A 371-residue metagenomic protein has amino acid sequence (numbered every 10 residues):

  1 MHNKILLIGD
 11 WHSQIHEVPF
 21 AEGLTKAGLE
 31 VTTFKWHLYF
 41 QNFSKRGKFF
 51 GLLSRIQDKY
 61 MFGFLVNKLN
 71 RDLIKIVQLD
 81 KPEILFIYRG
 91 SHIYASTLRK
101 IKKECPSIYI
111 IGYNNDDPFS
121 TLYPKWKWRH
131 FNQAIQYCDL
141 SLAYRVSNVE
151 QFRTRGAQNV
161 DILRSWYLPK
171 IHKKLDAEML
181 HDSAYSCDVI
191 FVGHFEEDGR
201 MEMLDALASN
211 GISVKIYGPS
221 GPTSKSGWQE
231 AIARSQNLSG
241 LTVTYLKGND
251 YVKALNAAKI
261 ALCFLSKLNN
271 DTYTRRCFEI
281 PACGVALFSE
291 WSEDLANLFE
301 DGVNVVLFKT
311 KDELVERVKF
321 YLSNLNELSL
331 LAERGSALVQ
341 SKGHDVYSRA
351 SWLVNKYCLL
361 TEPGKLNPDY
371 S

Functional and structural regions predicted by a protein language model:
M1-R55, L65-D72, L79-D80, R89 (+4 more regions): Nucleotide-sugar donor-binding catalytic core of glycosyltransferases
F86: N-terminal Rossmann-like NAD(P) cofactor-binding module of classical short-chain dehydrogenase/reductase
L98-G112, Y137: Charged, glycine-enriched surface loops/patches that mediate electrostatic binding to polyanionic ligands
I108-P124: A short, histidine- and acid-enriched strand-loop-helix "catalytic/donor-clamping" loop that lines the nucleotide-sugar
V305-K311, Y321-L325: Conserved acidic donor-binding segment of nucleotide-sugar-dependent glycosyltransferases
S323-K356: A charged, aromatic-enriched C-terminal amphipathic alpha-helix characteristic of glycosyltransferases across folds
